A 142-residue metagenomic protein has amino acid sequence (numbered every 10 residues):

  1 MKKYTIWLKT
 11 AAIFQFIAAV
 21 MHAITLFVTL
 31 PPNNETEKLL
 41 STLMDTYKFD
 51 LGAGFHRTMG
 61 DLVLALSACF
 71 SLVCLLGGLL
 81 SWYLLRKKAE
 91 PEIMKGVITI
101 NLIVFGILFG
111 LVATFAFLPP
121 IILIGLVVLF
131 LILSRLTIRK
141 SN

Functional and structural regions predicted by a protein language model:
M1-A12, R57-S67, P91-I98, F117-P120: Membrane-water interface of alpha-helical transmembrane segments
Y4, L76-M94: Juxtamembrane helix-break-helix junctions at the cytosolic face of small multi-pass alpha-helical membrane proteins
W7-N33: N-terminal signal-anchor transmembrane alpha helix
P31-M44, K88-E90: Juxtamembrane non-transmembrane "cap" segments at the membrane-aqueous interface of multi-pass membrane proteins
T46-L62: Juxtamembrane membrane-water interface segments that cap and precede transmembrane helices
R86-K88, R135-N142: Membrane-interface capping segments at transmembrane-helix boundaries
K88-V127: Hydrophobic alpha-helical transmembrane segments of integral membrane proteins
G125-T137: Alpha-helical transmembrane segments and their membrane-interface exit regions
